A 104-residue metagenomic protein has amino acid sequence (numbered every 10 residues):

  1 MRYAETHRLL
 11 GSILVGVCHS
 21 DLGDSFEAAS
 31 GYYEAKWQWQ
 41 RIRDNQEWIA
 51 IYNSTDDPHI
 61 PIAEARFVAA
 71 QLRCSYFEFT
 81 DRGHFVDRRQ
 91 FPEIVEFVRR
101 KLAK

Functional and structural regions predicted by a protein language model:
H7-L22: A conserved short beta-strand
R8, N45, Q71-L72: Short, structured coil segments at secondary-structure junctions
G31, A35-W48, P92, E96-K104: Conserved serine/cysteine hydrolase catalytic core
Q38, P61-A69: Short alpha-helix in the alpha/beta-hydrolase fold that links the catalytic acid
N45-Q46, A50-N53, D57, A65: Short beta-strand/loop motif that positions the catalytic acidic residue of the alpha/beta-hydrolase fold
T55-I60, H84: Acidic catalytic loop of the alpha/beta-hydrolase fold
A69-F85: Catalytic histidine neighborhood in serine/cysteine hydrolases with alpha/beta-hydrolase-type architecture
R82-V95: Catalytic histidine-centered segment of alpha/beta-hydrolase-like enzymes
